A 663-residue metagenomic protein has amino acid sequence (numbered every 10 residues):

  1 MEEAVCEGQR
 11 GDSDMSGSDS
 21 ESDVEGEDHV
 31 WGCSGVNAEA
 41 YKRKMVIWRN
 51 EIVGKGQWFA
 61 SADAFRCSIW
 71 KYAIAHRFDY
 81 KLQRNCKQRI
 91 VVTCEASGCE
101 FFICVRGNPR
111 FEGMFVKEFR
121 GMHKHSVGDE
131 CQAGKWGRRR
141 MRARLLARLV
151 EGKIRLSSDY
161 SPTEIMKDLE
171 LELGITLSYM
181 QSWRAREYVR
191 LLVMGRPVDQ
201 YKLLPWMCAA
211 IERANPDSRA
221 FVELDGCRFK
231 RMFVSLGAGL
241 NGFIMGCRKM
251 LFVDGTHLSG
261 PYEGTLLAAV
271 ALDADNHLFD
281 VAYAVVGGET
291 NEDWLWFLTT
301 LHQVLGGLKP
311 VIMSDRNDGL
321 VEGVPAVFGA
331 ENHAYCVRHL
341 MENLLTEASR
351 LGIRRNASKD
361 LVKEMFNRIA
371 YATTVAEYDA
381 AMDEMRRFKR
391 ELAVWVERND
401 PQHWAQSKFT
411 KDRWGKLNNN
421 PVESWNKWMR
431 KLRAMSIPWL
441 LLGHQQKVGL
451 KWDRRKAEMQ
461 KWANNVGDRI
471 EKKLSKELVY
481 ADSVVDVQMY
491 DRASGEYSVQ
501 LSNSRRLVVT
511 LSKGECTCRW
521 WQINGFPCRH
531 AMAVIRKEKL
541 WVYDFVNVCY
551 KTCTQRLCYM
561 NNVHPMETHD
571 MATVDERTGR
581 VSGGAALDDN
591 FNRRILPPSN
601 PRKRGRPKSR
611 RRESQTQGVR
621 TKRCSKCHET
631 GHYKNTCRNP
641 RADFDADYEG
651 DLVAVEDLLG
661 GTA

Functional and structural regions predicted by a protein language model:
G11-N37, R43, G54, D63-T93 (+7 more regions): Hydrophobic, aromatic-enriched, well-ordered structural segments
G35, A40-W48, E112-D159, P607-G618: Basic, short loop/linker segments at the boundary and entry of helix-turn-helix/winged-helix-like folds
E100-R106, S182, W206-D280, G287-N291 (+3 more regions): An active-site-proximal beta-strand-loop segment
V127-G195, H628: Short, positively charged, Gly/Tyr-enriched micro-motifs that form contact patches at catalytic or ligand/partner
C131-R144, L156-S157, P261-Y262, Y283-G306: Active-site beta-loop-alpha junctions of metal-dependent nucleic acid enzymes, especially the RNase H-like/DDE
S182, C528, K634-N639: Cysteine-centered loop/knuckle micro-motif
E515-Q522, T621-K634: Short Cys/His-rich zinc-binding micro-motifs
V534-I535, C624-C627, N639-G650: Short Cys/His-rich micro-motifs in 6-15 aa windows
